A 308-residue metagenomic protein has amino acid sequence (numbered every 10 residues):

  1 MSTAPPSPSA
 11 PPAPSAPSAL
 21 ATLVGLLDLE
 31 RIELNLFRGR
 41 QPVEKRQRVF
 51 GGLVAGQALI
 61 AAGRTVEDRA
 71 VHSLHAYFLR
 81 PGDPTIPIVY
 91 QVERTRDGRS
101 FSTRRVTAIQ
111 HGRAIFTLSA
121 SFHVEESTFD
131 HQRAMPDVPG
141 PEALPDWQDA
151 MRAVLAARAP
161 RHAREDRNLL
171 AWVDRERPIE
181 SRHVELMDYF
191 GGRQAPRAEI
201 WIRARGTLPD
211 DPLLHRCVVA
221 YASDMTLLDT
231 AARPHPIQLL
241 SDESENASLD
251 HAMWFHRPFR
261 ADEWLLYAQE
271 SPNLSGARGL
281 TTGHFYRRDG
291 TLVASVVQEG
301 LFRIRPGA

Functional and structural regions predicted by a protein language model:
M1-A308: Terminal targeting signals and extreme-terminal segments of soluble enzymes
